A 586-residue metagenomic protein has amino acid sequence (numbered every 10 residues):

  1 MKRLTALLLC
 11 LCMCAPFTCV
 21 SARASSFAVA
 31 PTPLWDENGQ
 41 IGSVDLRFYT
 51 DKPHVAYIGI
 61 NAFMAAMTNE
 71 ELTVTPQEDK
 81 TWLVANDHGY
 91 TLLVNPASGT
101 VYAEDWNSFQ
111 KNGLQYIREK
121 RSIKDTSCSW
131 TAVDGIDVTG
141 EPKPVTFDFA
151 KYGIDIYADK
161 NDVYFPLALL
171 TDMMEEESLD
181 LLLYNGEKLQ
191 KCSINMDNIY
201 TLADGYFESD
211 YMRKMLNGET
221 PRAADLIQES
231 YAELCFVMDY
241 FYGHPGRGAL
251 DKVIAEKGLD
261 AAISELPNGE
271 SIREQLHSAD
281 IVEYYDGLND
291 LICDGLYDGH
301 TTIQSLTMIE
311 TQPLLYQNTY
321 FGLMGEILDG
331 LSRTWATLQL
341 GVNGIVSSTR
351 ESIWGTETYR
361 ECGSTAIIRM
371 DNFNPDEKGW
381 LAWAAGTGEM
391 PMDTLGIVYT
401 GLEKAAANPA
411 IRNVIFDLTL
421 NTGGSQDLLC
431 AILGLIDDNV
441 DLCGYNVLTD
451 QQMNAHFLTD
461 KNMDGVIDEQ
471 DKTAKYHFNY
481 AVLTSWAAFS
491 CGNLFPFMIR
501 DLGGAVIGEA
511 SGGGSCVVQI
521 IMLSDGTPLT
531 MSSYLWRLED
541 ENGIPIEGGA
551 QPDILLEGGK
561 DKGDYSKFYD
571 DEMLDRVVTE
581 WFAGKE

Functional and structural regions predicted by a protein language model:
M1-L8: Positively charged n-region of N-terminal signal peptides that target proteins for export
L8-P16: Bacterial N-terminal signal peptides
A15-A28: Sec-dependent signal peptide cleavage junction
V55-E70, V163-E176: Amphipathic, non-transmembrane alpha-helical segments in extracytoplasmic/periplasmic proteins
L93-N95, A103-V414, L418-T422, D427 (+7 more regions): Flexible, low-complexity junctional segments that flank or bridge functional domains
N372-D376, L420-Q426, L442, Q452 (+3 more regions): Solvent-exposed loop/turn segments at secondary-structure junctions within structured extracellular/periplasmic domains
G423-A481, Q519, Y534-L535, I546 (+1 more regions): Gly/Ser/Thr-rich loop/hinge elements
G543-E586: Low-complexity, Gly/Ser/Thr/Pro-rich intrinsically disordered linker/tail segments
